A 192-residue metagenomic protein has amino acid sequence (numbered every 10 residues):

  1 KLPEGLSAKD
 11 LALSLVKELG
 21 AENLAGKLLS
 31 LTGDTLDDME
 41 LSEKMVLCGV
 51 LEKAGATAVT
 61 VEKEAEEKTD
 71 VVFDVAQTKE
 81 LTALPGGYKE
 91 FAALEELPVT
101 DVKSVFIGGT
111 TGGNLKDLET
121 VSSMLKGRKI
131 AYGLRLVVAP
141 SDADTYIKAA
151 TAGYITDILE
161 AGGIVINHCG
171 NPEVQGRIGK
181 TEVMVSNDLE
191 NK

Functional and structural regions predicted by a protein language model:
K1-K192: Fe-S-dependent hydro-lyases/dehydratases of central metabolism
